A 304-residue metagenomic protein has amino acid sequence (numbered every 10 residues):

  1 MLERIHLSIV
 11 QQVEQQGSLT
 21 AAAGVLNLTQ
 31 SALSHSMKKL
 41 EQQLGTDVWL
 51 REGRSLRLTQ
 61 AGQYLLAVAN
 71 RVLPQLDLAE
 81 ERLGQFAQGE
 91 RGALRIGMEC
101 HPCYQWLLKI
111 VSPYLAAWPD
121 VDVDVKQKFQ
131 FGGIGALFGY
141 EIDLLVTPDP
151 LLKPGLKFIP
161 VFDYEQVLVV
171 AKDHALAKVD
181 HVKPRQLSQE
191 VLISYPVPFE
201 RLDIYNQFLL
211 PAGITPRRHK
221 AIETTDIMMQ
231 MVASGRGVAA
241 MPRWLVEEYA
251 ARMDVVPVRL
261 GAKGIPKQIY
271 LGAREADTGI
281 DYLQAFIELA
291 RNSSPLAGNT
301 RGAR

Functional and structural regions predicted by a protein language model:
L7, Q43-L44, L65-A87: Alpha-helical linker/hinge and terminal dimerization helices associated with HTH transcriptional regulators
Q11-T29: Short helix-boundary/capping micro-motifs
E41-L58, Q63: A short LG(V/I)-centered, amphipathic sequence patch enriched for acidic residue(s) preceding the LG motif
A87-Q88, K153-L192: Flexible hinge/capping segments at coil-to-helix
R91-P154, A221-T224: Central regulatory/effector-binding core of bacterial HTH transcription factors
W106, V256-N299: A late-sequence structural motif
P154-P160, Y164, D226-E275: Beta-alpha-beta core module
V191-A212, G279-E288, S293-G302: Secondary-structure junction motif
